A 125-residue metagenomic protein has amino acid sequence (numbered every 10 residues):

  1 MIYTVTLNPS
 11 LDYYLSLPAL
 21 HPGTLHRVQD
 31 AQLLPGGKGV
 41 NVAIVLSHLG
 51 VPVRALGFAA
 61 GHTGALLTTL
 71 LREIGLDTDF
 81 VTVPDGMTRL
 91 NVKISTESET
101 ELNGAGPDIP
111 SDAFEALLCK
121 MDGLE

Functional and structural regions predicted by a protein language model:
M1-L56, A65-L66: Glycine-rich phosphate/adenosyl-contacting loop at the front of the ribokinase-like
L49-E125: Conserved N-terminal subdomain of the carbohydrate kinase-like
